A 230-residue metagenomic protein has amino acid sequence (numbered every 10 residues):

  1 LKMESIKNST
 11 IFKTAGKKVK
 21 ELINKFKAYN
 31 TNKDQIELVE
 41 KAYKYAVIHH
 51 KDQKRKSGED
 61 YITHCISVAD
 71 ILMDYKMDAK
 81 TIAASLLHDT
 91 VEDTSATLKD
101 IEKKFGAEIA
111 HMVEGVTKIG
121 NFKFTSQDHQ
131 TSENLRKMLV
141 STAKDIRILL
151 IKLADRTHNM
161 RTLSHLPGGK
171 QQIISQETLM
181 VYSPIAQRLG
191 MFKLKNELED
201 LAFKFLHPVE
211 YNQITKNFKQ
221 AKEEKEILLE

Functional and structural regions predicted by a protein language model:
L1-E230: Active-site helical microenvironments for divalent-metal-assisted chemistry
